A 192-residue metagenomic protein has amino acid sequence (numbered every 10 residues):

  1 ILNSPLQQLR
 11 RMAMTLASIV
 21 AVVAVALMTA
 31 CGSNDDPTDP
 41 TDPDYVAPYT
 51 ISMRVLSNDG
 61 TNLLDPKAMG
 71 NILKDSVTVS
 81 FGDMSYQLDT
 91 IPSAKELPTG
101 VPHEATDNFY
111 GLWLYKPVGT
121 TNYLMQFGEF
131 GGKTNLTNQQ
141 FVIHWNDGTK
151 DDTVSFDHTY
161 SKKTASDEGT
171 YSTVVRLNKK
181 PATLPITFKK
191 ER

Functional and structural regions predicted by a protein language model:
L2-S18: Bacterial N-terminal signal peptides that target proteins for export
P5-L6, V20, G82, D157: Serine/proline-rich low-complexity intrinsically disordered segments, especially terminal tails, linkers
I19-V25: Sec-dependent N-terminal signal peptides
L27-A30: C-terminal motif of bacterial Sec signal peptides marking the signal peptidase cleavage site
G32-Y45, Y49, R54, F81-R192: Extracytoplasmic cysteine-anchoring/structural motifs
A47, P66-S76: Short coil-to-beta strand junction motifs in C2/discoidin
V55-G70: Short amphipathic, basic-aromatic surface patches that mediate peripheral association with negatively charged
